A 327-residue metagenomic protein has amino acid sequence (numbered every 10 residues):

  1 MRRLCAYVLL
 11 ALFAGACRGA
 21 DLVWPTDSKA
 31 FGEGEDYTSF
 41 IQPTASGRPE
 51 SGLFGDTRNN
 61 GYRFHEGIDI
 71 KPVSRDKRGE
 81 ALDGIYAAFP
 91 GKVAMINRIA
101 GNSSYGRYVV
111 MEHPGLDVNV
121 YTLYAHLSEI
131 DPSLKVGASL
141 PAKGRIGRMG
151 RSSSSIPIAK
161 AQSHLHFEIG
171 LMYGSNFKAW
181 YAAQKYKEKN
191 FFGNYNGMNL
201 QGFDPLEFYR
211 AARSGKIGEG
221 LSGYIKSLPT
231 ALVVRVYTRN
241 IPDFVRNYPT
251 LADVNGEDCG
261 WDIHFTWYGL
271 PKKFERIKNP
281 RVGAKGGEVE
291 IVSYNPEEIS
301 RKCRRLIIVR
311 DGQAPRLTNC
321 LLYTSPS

Functional and structural regions predicted by a protein language model:
M1-L4: Positively charged n-region of N-terminal signal peptides that target proteins for export
Y7-A14: Bacterial N-terminal signal peptides
G19-R107, F191-L321: Surface-exposed, glycine-biased beta-strand/turn segments
P72-S74, R98, H113-G115, H126-S128 (+3 more regions): A mature extracytoplasmic/lumenal domain signature
E80-L82, A88-D131, K160, H164-H166: Zn2+-dependent peptidoglycan hydrolase active-site motif and core
A88, L134, S139-L140: Short, well-ordered loop/turn sites that connect or cap secondary structure elements
S103, Y108-M111, A138-G215: Conserved, short, structured surface segments that act as functional micro-motifs
Y323-S327: Conserved small/polar residues in nucleotide/adenosyl-binding loops
